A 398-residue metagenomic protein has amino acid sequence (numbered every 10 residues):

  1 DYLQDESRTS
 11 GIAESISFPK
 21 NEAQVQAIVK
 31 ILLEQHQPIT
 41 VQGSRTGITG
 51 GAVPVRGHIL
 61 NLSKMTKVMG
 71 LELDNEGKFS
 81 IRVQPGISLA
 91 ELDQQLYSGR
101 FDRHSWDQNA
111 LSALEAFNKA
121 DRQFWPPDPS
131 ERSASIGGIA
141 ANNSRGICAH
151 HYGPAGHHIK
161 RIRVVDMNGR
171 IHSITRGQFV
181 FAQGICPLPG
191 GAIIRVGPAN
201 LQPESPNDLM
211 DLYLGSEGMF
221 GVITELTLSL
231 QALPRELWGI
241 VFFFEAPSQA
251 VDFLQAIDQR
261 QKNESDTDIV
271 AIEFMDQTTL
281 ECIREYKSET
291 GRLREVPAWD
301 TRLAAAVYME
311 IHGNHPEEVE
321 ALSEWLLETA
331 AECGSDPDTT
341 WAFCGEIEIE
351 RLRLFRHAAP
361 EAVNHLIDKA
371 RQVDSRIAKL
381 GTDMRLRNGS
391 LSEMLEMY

Functional and structural regions predicted by a protein language model:
D1-K30, T46-I81, Q94-S98, H104 (+4 more regions): N-terminal flexible segment immediately upstream of the FAD-binding catalytic core in FAD-dependent oxidoreductases
E6-V41, D74, G146, R170 (+6 more regions): Soluble FAD-dependent oxygen oxidases
L32, I39, L96, F117-N118 (+1 more regions): A generic structural signal for well-ordered alpha-helical segments
Q42, T49, S63, D128 (+6 more regions): Generic beta-strand/beta-sheet core signal
G43-T46, S88: Ser/Thr-glycine-rich phosphate-binding loops at phosphate-binding pockets of nucleotides, nucleotide cofactors
V68-L71, V83-A90, Q94-S98, D102-Q259: FAD-binding subdomain of flavoenzyme oxidoreductases
L228-Q231, W238-Y398: C-terminal substrate-recognition/cap domain of FAD-linked oxidoreductases
